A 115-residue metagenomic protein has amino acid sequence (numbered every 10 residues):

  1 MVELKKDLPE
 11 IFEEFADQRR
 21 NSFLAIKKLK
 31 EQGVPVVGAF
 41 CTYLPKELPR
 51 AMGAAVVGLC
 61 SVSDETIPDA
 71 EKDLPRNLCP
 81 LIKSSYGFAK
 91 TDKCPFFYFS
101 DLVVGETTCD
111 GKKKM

Functional and structural regions predicted by a protein language model:
M1-M115: An N-terminal assembly and electron-transfer interface module characteristic of large anaerobic redox and radical
